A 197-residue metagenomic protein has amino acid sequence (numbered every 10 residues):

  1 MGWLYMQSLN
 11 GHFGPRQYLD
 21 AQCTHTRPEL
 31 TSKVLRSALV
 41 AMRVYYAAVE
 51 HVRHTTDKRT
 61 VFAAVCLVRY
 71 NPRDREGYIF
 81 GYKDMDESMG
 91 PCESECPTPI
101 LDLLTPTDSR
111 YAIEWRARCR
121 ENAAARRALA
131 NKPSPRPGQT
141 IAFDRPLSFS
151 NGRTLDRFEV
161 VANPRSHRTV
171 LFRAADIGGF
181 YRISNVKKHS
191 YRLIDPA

Functional and structural regions predicted by a protein language model:
G2-M42: Negatively charged, low-complexity tracts enriched in Asp/Glu with abundant Ser/Thr
L19-L35, Y46, R53-T55, D86-P91 (+2 more regions): A composition-biased, non-transmembrane "mature-region" signal
V40-A48, I141-F143: A short hydrophobic beta-strand element
V44-H54, C66-R69: Exposed beta-strand-loop-beta-strand "reactive/processing" segments of non-cytosolic proteins
V61-Y78: A short, surface-exposed beta-strand/turn
G81-R126, R173-A197: Intrinsically disordered, low-complexity, charged/polar segments
K132-F149: Short coil-to-beta transition motif at edge beta-strands of beta-rich domains
P146-N185: Basic/aromatic-rich interaction segments and small domains that mediate binding to polyanionic partners
